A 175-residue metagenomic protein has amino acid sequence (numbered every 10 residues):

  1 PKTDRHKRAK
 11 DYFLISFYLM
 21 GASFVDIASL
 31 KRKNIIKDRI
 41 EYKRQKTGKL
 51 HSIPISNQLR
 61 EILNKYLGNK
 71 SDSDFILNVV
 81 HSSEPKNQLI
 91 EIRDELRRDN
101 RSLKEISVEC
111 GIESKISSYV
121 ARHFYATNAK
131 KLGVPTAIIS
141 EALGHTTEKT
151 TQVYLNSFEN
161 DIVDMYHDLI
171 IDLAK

Functional and structural regions predicted by a protein language model:
P1-F24, A28: Basic, Lys/Arg- and aromatic-enriched nucleic-acid-binding interface segment
P1-H6, D72, N100-E141: Short, basic (Lys/Arg/His-rich) helix/loop patches that form interaction surfaces in the mid-to-C-terminal regions
I15-S16, L30, N128-A129, A142: Short alpha-helical segment immediately N-terminal to, or the first helix within, an HTH/HTH-like DNA-binding domain
L19, S29-K65: Conserved tyrosine-mediated DNA breakage-rejoining catalytic core shared by Y-recombinases
K33-E41, I112-S114, V134-V153: Short, polar N-cap/turn motifs at the start of nucleic acid-interacting alpha helices
R44-G48, L143-D168: Catalytic-site neighborhood detector that most strongly recognizes the C-terminal catalytic loop/helix of tyrosine
S52-N57, E61, K65-Y66, N156-K175: DNA/chromatin major-groove-contacting recognition/catalytic segments
N57-E113: Active-site/catalytic core of tyrosine-dependent DNA strand-transfer enzymes
